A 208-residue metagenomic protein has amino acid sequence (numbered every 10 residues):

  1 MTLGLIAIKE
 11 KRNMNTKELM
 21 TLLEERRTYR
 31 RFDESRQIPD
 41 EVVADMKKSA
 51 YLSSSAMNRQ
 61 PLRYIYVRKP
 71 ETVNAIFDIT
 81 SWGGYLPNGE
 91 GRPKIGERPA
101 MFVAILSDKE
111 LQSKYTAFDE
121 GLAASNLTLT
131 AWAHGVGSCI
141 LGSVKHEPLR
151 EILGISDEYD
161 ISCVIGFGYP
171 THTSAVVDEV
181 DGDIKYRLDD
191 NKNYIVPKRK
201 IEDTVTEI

Functional and structural regions predicted by a protein language model:
T2-I208: Acidic, surface-exposed loops and disordered segments
